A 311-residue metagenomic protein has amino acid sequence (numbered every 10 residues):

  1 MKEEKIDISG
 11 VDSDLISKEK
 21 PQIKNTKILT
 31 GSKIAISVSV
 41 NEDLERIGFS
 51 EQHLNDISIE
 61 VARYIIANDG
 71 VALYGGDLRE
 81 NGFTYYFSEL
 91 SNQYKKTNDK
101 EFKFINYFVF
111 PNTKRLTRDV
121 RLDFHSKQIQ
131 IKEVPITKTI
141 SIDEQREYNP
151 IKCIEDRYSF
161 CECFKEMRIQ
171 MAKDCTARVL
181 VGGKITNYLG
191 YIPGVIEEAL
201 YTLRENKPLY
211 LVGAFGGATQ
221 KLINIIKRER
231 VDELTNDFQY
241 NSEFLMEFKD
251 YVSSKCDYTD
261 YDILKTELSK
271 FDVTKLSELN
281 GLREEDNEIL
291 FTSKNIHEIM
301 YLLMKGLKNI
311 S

Functional and structural regions predicted by a protein language model:
M1-K20: Long, contiguous juxta-domain segments that are non-catalytic but functionally important
I6, I34, F104: A broad, low-specificity signal marking well-ordered, structured residues that form hydrophobic/aromatic
S17-I23, S37-I310: Acidic/glycine-enriched connector segments
K27-I34: A short, charged/proline- and glycine-enriched loop that marks the coil->beta-strand transition at the N-terminal
